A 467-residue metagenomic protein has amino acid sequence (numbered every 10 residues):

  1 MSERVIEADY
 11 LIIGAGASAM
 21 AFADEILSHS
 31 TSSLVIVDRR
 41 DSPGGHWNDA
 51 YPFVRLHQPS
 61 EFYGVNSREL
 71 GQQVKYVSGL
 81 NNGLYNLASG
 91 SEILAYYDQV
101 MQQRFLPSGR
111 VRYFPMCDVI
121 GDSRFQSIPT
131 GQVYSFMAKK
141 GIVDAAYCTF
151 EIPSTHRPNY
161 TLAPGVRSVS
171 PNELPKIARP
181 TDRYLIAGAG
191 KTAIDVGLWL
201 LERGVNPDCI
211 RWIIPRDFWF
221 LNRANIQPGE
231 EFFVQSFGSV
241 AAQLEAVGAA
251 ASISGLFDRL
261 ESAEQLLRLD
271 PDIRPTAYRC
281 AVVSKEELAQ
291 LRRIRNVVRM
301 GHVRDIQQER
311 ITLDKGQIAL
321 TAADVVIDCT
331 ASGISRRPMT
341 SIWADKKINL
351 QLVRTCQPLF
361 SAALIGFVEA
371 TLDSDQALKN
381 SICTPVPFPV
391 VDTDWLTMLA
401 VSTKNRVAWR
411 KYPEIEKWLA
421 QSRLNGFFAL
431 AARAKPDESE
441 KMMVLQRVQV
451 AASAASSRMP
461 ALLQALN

Functional and structural regions predicted by a protein language model:
M1-Y10, S28-S32, C148-P175, P460-L466: Extreme N-terminal leader/targeting segments of oxidoreductases
V5, A19-H29, E173-L221, L359-K411: Rossmann-like dinucleotide/flavin-binding elements
L11-I13, Y134-E151, Y184-A187, T321-S332: Short hydrophobic core segments
R39-Y96, I213-L269: Glycine-rich active-site loop/strand segments that organize a redox cofactor
V77-I152, C280, E287-L313, A452: Feature captures the FAD/FMN-dependent oxidoreductase FAD-binding
G83, S89, I93-Y96, A138 (+3 more regions): Glycine-rich dinucleotide-binding loop and its adjacent helix/turn
L198, V297-M300, R304-E438: Glycine-enriched catalytic-core subsegment of oxygenase/oxidase enzymes
L201-Q308, Q351-A363: Dinucleotide-binding/catalytic capping subdomain of oxidoreductase cores
